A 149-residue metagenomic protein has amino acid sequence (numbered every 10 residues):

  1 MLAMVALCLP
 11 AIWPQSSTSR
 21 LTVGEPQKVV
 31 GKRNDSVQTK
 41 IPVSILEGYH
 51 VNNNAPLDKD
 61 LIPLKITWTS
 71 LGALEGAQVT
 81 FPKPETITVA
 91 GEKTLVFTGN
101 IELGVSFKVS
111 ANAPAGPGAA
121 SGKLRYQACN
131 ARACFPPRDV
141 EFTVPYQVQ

Functional and structural regions predicted by a protein language model:
M1-A11: Bacterial N-terminal signal peptides
I12-Q149: Extracellular/lumen-exposed scaffold segments
